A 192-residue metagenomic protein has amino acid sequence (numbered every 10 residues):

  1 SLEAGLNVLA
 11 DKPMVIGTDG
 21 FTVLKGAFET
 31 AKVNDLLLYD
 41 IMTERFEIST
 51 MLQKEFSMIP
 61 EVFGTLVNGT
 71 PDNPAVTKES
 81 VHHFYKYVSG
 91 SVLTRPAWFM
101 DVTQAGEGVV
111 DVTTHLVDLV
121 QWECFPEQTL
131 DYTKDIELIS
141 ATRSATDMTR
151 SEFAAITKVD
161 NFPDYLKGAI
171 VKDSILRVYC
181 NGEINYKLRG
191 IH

Functional and structural regions predicted by a protein language model:
S1: Glycine-centered flexible beta-alpha turn that most often forms the glycine-rich phosphate-binding loop
A4-L6, V33-L37, I191-H192: A short helix->loop->beta-strand "cap" motif at the edges of active sites that frequently abuts
G5-N7, D11-P13: Short helix/strand-capping hinge loops at secondary-structure junctions that flank key functional elements
L6, S57, C124: Active-site catalytic pocket residues across diverse enzymes, especially alpha/beta-hydrolases
L9-A10, Y39-M42, Y132: A structural signal for short, well-ordered beta-strand segments and their strand-loop junctions that often border
M14-V15, W98: Intrinsically disordered, low-complexity segments enriched in glycine/proline and serine/threonine
V15-V92, G106: A contiguous active-site-proximal alpha/beta segment in oxidoreductase catalytic domains
V88-I191: Rossmann-like dinucleotide-binding domain that binds NAD(P)(H)
